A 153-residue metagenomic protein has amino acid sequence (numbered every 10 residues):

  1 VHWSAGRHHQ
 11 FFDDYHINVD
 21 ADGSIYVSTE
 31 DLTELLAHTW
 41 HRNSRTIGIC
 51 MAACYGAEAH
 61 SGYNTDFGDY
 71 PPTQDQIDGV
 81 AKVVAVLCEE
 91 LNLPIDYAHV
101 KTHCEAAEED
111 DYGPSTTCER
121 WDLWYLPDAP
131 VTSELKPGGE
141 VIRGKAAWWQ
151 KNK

Functional and structural regions predicted by a protein language model:
V1-A98: Active-site-adjacent loop/helix surface patches within enzyme catalytic domains that shape the substrate-binding cleft
G56-K153: Basic/polar, cationic surfaces and motifs that engage anionic cell-wall and phosphate/carboxylate ligands
